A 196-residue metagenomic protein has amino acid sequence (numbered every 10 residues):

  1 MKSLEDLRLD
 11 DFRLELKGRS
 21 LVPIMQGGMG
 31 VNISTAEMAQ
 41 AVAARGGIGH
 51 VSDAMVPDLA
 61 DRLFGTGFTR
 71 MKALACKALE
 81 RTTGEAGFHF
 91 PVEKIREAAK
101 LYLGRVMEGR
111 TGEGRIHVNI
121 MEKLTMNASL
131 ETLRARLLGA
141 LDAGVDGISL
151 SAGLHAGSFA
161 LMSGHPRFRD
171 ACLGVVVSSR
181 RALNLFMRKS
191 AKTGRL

Functional and structural regions predicted by a protein language model:
M1-L196: Active-site entrance/lid segments in N-terminal catalytic domains of soluble metabolic enzymes
